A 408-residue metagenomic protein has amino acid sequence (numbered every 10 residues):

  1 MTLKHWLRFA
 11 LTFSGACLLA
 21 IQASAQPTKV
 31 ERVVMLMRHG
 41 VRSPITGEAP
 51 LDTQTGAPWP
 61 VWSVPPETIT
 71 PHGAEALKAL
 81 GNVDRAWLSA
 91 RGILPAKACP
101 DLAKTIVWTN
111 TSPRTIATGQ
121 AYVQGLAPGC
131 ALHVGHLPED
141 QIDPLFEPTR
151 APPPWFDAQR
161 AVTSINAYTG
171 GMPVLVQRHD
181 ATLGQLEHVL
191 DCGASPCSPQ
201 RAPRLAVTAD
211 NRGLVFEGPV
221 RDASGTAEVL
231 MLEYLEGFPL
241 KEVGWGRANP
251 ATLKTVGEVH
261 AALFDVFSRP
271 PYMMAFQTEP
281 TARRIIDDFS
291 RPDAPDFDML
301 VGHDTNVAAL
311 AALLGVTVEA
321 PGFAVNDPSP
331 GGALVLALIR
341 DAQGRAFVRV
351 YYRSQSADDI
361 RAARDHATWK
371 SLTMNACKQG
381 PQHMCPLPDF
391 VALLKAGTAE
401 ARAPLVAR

Functional and structural regions predicted by a protein language model:
M1-L11: Bacterial N-terminal signal peptides that target proteins for export
A10-A20: Bacterial N-terminal signal peptides
I21-A25: Sec/Tat signal peptide C-region and signal peptidase I cleavage site
Q26-I106, N110-D298, D304-R408: Signature for phosphate-centric chemistry
